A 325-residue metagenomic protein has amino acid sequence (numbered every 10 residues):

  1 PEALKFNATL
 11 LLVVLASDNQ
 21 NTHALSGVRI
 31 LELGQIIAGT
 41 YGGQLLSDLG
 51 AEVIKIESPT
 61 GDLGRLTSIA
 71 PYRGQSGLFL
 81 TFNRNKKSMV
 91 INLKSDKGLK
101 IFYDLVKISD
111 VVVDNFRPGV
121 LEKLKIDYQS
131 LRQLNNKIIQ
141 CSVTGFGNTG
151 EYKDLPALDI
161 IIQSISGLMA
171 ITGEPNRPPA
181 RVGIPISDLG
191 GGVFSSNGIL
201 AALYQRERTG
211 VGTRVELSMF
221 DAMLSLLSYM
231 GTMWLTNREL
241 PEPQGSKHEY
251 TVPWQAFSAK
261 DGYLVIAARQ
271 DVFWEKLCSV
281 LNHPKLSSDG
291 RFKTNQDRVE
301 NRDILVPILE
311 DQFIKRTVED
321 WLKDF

Functional and structural regions predicted by a protein language model:
E2-T9: Intrinsically disordered, low-complexity segments enriched in serine/proline and basic residues
L10-R208: N-terminal helix-loop segment corresponding to the beta1-alpha1 unit of nucleotide/adenylate-binding folds
T60, F146-G147, M219-L224, D261-Y263 (+1 more regions): Glycine-rich beta-alpha junction loops
D62-G64, L235-P241: Short Pro/Gly-enriched beta-strand edge/turn motifs at strand-loop
L78, T213, V252-P253: Residue-level marker for the onset of beta-strands and adjacent loop->beta junctions in well-ordered domains
N148, N176-I186, E207-M223, E242-E249 (+1 more regions): Conserved Rossmann-fold dehydrogenase catalytic segment
G192-G212, S225-N237, C278-K285: Oxidoreductase and adenylate-handling cofactor-binding alpha/beta cores
V252-D324: Aromatic-enriched alpha-helical interface/lid elements that frame and gate functional surfaces
